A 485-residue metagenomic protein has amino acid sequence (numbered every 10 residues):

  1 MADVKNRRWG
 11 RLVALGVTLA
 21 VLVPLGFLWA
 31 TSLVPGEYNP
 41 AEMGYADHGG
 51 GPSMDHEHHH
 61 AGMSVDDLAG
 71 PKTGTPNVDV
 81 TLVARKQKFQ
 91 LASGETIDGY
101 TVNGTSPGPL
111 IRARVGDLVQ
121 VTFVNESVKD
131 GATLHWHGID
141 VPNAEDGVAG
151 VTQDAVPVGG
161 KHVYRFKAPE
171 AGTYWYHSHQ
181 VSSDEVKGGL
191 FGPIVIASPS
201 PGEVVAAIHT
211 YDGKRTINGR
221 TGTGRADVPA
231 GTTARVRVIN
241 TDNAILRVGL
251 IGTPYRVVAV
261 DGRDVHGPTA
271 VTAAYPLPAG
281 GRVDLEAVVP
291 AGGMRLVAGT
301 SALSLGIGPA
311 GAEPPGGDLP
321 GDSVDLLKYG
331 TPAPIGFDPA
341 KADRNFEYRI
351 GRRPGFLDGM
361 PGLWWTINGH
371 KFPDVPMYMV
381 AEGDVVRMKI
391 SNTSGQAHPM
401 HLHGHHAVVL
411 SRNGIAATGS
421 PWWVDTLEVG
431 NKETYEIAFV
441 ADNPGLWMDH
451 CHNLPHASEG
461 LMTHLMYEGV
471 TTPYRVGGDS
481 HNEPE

Functional and structural regions predicted by a protein language model:
A2-D3, E145-V148, D154-P157, K167 (+4 more regions): Histidine- and aromatic-rich segments of cupredoxin/plastocyanin-like copper-binding domains
A2-K161, I196-A234, A333-V386, E468-G469 (+1 more regions): N-terminal, post-signal-peptide metal-ligating segments of extracellular/periplasmic oxidoreductases, dominated by
L82, V121, L134, S178 (+7 more regions): Divalent metal-coordination and catalytic microenvironments
Q87-L91, D117-Q120, S127-G131, Y174 (+6 more regions): Primarily extracytoplasmic ectodomains and periplasmic/lumenal surface modules that are beta-strand-rich
E126-V128, V141, G150-E203, N243 (+3 more regions): Extracellular/periplasmic metallocenter environments
T133-H137, R247-G249, P399-H401: Beta-strand signatures of extracellular beta-sandwich domains
K214, A244-L246, R256, H266 (+7 more regions): Flexible loop/turn segments at secondary-structure boundaries
T253-D261, N368, T393-W422, L454-S458 (+1 more regions): Active/binding-pocket-proximal capping segment
